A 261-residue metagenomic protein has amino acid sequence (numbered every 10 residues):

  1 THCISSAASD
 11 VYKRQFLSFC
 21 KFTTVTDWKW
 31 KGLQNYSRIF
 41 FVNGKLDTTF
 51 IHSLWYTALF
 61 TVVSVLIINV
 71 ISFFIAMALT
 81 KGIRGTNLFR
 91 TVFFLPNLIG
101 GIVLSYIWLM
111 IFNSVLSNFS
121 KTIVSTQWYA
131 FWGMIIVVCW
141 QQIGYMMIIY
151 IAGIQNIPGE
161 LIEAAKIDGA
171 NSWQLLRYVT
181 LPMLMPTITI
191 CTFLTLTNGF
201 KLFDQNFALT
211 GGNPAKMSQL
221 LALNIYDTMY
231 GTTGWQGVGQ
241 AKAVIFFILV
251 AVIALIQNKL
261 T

Functional and structural regions predicted by a protein language model:
S5-T261: A structural signal for multi-pass alpha-helical bundles of membrane permease subunits that mediate small-molecule
